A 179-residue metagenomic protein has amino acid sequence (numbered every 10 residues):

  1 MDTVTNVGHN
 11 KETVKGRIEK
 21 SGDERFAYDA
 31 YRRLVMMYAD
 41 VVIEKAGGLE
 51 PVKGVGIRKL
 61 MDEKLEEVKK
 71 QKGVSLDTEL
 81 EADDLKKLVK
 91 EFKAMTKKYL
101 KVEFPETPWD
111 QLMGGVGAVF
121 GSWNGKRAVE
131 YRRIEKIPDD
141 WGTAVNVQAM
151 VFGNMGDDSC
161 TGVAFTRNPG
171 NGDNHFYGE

Functional and structural regions predicted by a protein language model:
M1-E179: Nucleotide/phosphate-binding sheet-loop regions of phosphoryl- and nucleotidyl-transfer enzymes
